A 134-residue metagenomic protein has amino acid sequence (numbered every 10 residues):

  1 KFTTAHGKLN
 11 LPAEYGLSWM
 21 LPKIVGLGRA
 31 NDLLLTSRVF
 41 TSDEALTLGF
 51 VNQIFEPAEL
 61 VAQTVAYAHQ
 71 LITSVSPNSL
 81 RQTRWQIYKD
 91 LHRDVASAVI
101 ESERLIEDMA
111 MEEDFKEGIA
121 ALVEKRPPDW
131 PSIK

Functional and structural regions predicted by a protein language model:
K1-L34, Q63, Y67-A68: CoA-thioester-processing core
L21, A45, T83, L122: Terminal peptide-recognition signature
L33-L34, L71, Q86-D90, L105-A110: Helix-loop "lid/cap" segments that line or gate small-molecule binding pockets
R38-E44: Acidic, divalent-metal-coordinating active-site segment for phosphoryl/phosphodiester hydrolysis, typified by short
L48-G49, K125: Structural motif
V51-I100, D129-K134: C-terminal long alpha-helix characteristic of the crotonase
G118-K134: Short, basic/aromatic-enriched C-terminal tail that caps enzymatic domains
